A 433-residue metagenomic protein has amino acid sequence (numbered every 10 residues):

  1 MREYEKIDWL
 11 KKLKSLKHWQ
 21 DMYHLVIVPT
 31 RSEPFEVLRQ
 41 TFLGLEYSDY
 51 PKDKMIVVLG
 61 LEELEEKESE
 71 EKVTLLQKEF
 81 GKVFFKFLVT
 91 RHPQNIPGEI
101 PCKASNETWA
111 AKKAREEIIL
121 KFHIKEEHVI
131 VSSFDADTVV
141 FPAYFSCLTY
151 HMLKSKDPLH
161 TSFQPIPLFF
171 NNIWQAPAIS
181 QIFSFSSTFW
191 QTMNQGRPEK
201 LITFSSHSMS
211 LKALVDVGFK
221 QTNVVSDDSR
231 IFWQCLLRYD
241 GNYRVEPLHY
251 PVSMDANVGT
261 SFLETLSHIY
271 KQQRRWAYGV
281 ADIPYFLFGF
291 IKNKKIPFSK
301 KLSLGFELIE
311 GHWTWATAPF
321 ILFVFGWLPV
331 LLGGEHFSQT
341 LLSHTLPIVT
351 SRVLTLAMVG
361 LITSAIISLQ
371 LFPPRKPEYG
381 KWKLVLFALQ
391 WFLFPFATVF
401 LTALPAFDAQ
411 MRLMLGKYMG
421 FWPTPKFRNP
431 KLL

Functional and structural regions predicted by a protein language model:
M1-D8, L38-R39, Q221-S226, A365-G380 (+1 more regions): Juxtamembrane/interface segments at transmembrane-helix termini
R2-A281: Internal catalytic domains of large membrane-associated glycosyltransferases
H18-L38, I100, K294-F320, F387-T398: Loop-to-transmembrane boundary segments
T41-V58, S338-S343, L413-L433: Hydrophobic alpha-helical transmembrane segments and immediately flanking/interface helices in integral membrane
L236-A316, W327-T340, T398: C-terminal catalytic/acceptor-binding lobe
N257, L263-Q272, W276-L287, L386-L433: Membrane-proximal soluble regions of multi-pass membrane proteins
F290-S299, P373-L386, P425-R428: Juxtamembrane inter-helical linkers in multi-pass membrane proteins
E307-L415: Membrane-embedded multi-pass helical conduit in multi-pass membrane proteins, especially envelope-biosynthetic
